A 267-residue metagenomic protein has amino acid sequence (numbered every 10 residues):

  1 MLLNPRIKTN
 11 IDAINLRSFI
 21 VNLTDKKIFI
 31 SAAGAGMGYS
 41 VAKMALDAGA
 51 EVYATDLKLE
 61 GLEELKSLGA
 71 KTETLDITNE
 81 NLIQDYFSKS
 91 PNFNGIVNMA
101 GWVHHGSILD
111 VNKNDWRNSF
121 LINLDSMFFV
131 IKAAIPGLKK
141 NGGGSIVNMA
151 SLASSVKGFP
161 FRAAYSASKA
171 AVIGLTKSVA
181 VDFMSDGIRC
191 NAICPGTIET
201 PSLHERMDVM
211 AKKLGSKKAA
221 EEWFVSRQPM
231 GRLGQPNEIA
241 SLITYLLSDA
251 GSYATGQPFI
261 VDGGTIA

Functional and structural regions predicted by a protein language model:
G34-G36: Conserved glycine-rich cofactor-binding loop
A100-H104: Conserved NAD(P)H cofactor-binding loop of Rossmann-fold oxidoreductase domains
S107-I108, D115-F120, F224: Substrate-binding pocket helix/loop in short-chain dehydrogenase/reductase
I131, S168, T176: Active-site helix of classical SDR
S151: Residue(s) in the substrate-gating loop at a strand-loop-helix junction that position the organic substrate next
M184, R189, A254-G256: Short, small/polar-rich loop/turn modules that mediate ligand/substrate recognition or access, typified
R232-V261, I266: C-terminal substrate-recognition "lid" of short-chain dehydrogenase/reductases
